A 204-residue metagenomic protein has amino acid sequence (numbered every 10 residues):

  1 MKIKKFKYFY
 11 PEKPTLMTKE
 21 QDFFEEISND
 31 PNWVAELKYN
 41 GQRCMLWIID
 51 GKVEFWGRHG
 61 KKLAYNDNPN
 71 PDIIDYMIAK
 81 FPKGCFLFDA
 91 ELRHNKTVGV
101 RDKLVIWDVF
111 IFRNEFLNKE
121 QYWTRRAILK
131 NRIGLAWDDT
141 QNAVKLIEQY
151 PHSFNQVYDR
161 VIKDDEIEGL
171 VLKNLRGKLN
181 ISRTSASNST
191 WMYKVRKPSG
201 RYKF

Functional and structural regions predicted by a protein language model:
M1-K7: N-terminal non-globular leader segments, chiefly Sec-dependent signal peptides
I3, E12-K61, T97-R101, G134-F204: Nucleic-acid 5′ end/cap handling module spanning
G41, L46, A90, I106-D108 (+2 more regions): A residue-level signal for conserved active-site and pocket-lining positions in enzyme catalytic cores
V53-N95: Conserved loop->alpha-helix
P69, I128-L129: Acidic, low-complexity central loop/insert segments
D89, H94-L117: Internal, well-ordered alpha/beta segment that forms a basic, Gly-enriched binding/recognition surface
Q121-W123: Short, structural beta-strand-to-alpha-helix junction motif
